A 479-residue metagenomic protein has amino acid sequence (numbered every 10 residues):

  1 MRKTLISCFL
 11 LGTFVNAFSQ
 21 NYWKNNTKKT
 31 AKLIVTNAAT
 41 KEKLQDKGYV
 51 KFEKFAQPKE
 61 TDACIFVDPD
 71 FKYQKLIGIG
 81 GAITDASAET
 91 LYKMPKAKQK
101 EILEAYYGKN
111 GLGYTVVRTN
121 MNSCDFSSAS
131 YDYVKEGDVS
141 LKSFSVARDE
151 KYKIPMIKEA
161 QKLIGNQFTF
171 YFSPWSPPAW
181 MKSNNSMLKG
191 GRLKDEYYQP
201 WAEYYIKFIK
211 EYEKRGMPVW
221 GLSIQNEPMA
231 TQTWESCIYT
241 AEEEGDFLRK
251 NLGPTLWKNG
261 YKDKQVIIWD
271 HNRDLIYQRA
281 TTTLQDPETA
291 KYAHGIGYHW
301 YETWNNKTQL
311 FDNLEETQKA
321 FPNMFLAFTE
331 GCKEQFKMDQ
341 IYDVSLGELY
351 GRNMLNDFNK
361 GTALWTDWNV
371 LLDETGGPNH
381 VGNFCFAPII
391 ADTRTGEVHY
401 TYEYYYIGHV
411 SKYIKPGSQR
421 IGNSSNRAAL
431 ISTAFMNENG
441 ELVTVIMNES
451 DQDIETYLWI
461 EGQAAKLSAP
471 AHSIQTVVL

Functional and structural regions predicted by a protein language model:
M1-N26: Bacterial Sec-dependent N-terminal signal peptides
T4, T84, S223, T329 (+1 more regions): Ser/Thr-centric signal marking residues that sit in or immediately flank functional binding/regulatory motifs
C8, I83, M121, N226 (+2 more regions): Residues that line or immediately flank small-molecule/substrate-binding pockets and catalytic motifs
Y22-D46, F52, Q57-A63, F170-F172 (+4 more regions): Substrate-binding and catalytic surfaces of secreted/luminal carbohydrate-active proteins
L44-V219, T240, D246, K250: N-terminal catalytic cores of secreted or lumenal carbohydrate-active enzymes
E89-Y92, M181, Q232-E235, W304-N305: A generic structural signal for short coil/turn motifs at secondary-structure boundaries
F126, W180, M229, F336 (+1 more regions): Generic structural signal for helix capping and beta-alpha/helix-loop junctions
Q225-T231: Short, conserved phosphate-binding/catalytic loop or strand-edge motifs used in phosphoryl-/nucleotidyl-transfer
